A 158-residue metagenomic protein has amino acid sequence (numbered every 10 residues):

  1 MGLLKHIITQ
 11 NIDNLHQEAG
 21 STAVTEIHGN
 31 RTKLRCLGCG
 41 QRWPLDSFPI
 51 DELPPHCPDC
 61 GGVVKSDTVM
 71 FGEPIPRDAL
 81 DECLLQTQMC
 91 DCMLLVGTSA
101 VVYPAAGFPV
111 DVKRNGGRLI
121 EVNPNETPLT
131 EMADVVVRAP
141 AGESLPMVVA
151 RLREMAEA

Functional and structural regions predicted by a protein language model:
M1-A158: Conserved catalytic alpha/beta core of Sir2/sirtuin-type deacylases, generalized to analogous enzyme cores that bind
